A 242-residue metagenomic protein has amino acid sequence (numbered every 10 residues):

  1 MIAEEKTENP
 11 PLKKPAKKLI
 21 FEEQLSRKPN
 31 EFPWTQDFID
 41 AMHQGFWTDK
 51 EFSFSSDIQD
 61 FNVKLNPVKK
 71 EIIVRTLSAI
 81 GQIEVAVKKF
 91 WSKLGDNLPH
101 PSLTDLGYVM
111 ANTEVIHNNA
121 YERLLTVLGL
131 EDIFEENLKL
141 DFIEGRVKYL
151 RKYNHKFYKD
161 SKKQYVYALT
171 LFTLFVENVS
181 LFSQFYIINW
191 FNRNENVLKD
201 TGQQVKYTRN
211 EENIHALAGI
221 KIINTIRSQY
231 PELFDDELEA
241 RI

Functional and structural regions predicted by a protein language model:
I2-I242: Non-heme di-metal
